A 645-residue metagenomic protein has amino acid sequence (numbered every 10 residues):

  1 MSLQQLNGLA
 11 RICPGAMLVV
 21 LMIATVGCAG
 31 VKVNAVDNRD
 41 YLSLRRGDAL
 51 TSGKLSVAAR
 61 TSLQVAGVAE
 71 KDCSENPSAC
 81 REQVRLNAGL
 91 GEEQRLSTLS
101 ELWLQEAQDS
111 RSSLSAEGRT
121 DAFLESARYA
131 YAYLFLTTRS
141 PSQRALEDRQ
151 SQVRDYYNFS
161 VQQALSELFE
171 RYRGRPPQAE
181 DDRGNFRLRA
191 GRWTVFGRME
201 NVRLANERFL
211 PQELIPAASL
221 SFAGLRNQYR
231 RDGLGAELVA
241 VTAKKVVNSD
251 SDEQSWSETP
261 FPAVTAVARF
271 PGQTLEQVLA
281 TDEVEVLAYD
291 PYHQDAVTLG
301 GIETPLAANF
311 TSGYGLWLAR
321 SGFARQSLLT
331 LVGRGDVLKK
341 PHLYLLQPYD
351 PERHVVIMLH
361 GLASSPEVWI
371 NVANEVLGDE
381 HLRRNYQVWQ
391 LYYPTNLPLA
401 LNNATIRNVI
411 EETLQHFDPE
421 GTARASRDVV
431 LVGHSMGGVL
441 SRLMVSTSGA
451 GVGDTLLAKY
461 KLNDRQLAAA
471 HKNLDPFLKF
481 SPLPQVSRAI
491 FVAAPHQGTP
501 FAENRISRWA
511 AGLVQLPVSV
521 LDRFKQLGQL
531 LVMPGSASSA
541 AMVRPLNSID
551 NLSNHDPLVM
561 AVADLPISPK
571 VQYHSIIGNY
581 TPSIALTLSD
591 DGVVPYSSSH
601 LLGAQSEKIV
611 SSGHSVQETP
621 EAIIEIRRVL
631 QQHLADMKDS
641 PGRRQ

Functional and structural regions predicted by a protein language model:
M1-A10: N-terminal secretory signal peptides that target proteins for export/translocation
R11-V20: Sec-dependent N-terminal signal peptides
A24-G27: C-terminal motif of bacterial Sec signal peptides marking the signal peptidase cleavage site
A29-V356, S365-N371, Q387-Q390, A635 (+1 more regions): Flexible, membrane-associating and regulatory peripheral segments of lipid-active enzymes
L104-Q178, M358-L362, L391-R544, D591: Serine-dependent carboxylesterase/thioesterase catalytic core of lipase-like alpha/beta-hydrolase/SGNH enzymes
A363-S364, T395-N396, A450, P495-Q497 (+3 more regions): Short, solvent-exposed loop/turn segments at secondary-structure junctions
I370-Y386: Short amphipathic alpha-helix adjacent to the substrate-entry channel of hydrolases
A511, Q515-Q645: C-terminal subdomain of alpha/beta-hydrolase-fold enzymes, centered on the catalytic histidine and its supporting
